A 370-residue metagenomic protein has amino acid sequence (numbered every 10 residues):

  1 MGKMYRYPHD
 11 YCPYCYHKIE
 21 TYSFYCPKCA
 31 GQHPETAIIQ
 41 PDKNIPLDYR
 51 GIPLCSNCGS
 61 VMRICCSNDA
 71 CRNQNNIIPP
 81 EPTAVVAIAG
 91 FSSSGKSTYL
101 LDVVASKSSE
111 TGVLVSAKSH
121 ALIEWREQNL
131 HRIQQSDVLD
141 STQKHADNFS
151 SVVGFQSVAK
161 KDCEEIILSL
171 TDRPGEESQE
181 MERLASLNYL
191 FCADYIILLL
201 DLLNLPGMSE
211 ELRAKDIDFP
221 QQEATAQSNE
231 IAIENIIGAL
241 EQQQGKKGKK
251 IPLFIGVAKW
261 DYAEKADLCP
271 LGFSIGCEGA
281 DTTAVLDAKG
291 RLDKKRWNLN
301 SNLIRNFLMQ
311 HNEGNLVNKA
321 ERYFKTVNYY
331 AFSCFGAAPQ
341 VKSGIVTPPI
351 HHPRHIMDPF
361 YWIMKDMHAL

Functional and structural regions predicted by a protein language model:
M1-P80: Long, basic/Gly/Ser/Thr-rich N-terminal segments that mediate initial subcellular attachment or targeting
N76, S108-K144: Flexible phosphate/Mg2+-sensing switch loops adjacent to catalytic phosphate-binding sites
V86-I88: Hydrophobic anchor at the beta1->P-loop junction of P-loop NTPases
S94-K96: Conserved glycine(s) of the Walker
T98-S109: A conserved segment at the C-terminal end of the G1
A146-I197, L203-E211: Switch II of P-loop NTPase G domains
S186-A288, N300-R322: Conserved C-terminal guanine-recognition region of P-loop GTPase G domains, centered on the G4
N318-Q340: Beta-strand-loop-alpha "switch" segments that mediate conformational coupling across diverse proteins
